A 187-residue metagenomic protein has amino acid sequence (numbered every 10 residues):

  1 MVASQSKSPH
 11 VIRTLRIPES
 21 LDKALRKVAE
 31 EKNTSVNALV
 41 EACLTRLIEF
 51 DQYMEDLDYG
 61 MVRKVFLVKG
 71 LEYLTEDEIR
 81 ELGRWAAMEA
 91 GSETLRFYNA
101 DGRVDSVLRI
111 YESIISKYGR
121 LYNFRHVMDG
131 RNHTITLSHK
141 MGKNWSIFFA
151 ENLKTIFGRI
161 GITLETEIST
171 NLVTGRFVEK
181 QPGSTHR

Functional and structural regions predicted by a protein language model:
M1-E19, A29: Short Lys/Arg-rich basic patches
T34-L57: Short, basic amphipathic alpha-helical segments that act as recognition/interaction helices in nucleic-acid-binding
E41, L108, E112, A150-K154 (+1 more regions): Generic solvent-exposed, charged/amphipathic alpha-helical segments that serve as macromolecular interface scaffolds
K64-T134: An N-terminal amphipathic alpha-helical segment
K117-S169: Short, hydrophobic/π-rich interface segment
E167-H186: C-terminal edge-of-domain segments
